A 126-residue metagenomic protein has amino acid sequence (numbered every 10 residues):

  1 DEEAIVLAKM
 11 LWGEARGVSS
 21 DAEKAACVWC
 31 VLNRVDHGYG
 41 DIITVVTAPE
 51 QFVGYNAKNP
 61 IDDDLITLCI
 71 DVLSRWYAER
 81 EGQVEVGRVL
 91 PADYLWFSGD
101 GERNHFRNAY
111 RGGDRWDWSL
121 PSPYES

Functional and structural regions predicted by a protein language model:
D1-S126: Bacterial extracytoplasmic/cell-wall-associated proteins, especially those involved in peptidoglycan
